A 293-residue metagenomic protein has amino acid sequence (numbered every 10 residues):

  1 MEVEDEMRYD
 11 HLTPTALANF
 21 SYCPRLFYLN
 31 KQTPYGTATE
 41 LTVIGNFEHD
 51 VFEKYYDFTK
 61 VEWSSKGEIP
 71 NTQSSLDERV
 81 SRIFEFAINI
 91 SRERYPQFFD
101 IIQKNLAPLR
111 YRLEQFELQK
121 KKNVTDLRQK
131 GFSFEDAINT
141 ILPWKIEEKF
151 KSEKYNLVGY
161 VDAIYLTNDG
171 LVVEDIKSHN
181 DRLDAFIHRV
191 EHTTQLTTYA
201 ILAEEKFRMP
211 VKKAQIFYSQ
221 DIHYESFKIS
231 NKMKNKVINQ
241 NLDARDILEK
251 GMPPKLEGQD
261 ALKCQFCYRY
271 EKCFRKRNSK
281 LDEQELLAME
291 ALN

Functional and structural regions predicted by a protein language model:
M1-I90: Charged, glycine-rich intrinsically disordered N-terminal tails and low-complexity linkers that flank
E2, E53, D57, K151 (+3 more regions): Accessory terminal regions of nucleic-acid processing enzymes
D10, R189-H192, L196, D260 (+1 more regions): Active-site-proximal structural scaffolding
C23, E48-H49, A163, Y199 (+2 more regions): A residue-level signal for conserved active-site and pocket-lining positions in enzyme catalytic cores
T33, Y56, K60, S178-D181 (+2 more regions): Hydrophobic/aromatic-lined pockets within catalytic cores
Y35-T39, D184, K255: Short, polar/flexible loop-turn hinges at active-site or ligand-entry regions and domain interfaces
V51-W144: A non-catalytic, helix-rich entry segment at domain boundaries
I138-D243: Mg2+/Mn2+-dependent nuclease catalytic core
